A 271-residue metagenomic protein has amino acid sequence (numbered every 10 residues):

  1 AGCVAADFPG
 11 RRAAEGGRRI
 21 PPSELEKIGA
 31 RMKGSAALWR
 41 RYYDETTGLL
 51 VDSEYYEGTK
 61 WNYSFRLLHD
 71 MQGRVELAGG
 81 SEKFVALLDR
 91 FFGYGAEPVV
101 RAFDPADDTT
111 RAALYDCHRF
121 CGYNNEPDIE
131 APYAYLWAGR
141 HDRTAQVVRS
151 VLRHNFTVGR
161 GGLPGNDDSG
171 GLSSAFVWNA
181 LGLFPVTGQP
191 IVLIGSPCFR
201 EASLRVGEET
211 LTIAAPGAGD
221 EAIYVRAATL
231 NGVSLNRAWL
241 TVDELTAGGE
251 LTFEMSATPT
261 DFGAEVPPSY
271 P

Functional and structural regions predicted by a protein language model:
G2-C198, A202-T212, G217, D243-L245: Active-site core of glycosidic bond-cleaving carbohydrate-active enzymes
T157, R200, S234-N236, L251-T252: Short, surface-exposed linear patches
G207, A227-V233: Short strand-turn-strand beta-turns centered on an Asx-Gly dipeptide
P216, V233, S256: Surface loops and adjacent helix of pleckstrin homology
Y224: Extracellular attachment/recognition segments
N231-T241: Solvent-exposed beta-strand/loop surfaces of large extracellular or lumenal domains
V242-P271: C-terminal beta-strand-rich structural cap/linker in extracellular carbohydrate-active enzymes
